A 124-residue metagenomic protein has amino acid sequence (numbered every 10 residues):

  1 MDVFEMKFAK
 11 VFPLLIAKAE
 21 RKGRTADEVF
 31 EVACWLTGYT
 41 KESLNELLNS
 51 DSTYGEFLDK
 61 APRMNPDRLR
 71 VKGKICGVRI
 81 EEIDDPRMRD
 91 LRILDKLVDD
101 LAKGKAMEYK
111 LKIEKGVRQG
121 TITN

Functional and structural regions predicted by a protein language model:
M1-N124: A charge-rich, low-complexity, intrinsically flexible signal that marks solvent-exposed coils, linkers, repeats
